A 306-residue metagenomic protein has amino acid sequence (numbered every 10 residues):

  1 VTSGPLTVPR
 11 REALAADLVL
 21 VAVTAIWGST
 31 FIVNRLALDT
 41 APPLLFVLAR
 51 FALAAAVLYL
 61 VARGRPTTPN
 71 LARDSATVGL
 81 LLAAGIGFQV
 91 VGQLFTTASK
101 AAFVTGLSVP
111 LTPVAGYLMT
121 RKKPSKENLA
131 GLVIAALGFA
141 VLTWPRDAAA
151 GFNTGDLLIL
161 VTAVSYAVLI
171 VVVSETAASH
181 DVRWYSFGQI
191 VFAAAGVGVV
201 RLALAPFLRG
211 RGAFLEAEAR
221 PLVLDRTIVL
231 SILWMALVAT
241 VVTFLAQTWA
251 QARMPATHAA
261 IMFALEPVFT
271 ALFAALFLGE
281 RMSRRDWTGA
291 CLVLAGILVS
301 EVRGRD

Functional and structural regions predicted by a protein language model:
T2-P9, A49-F51, W144-P145, I228-L230 (+1 more regions): C-terminal-most transmembrane helix of multi-pass membrane proteins
A15-V19, L45-L60, N128-L137, T154-V161 (+1 more regions): Hydrophobic alpha-helical transmembrane segments of multi-pass integral membrane proteins, especially transporters
I26, T30-N34, Y59-T105, T112-A115 (+2 more regions): Specific transmembrane alpha-helical segments of multi-pass solute transporters/efflux pumps, especially DMT/EamA
I32-T40, L94, T143-T154, A205-S231 (+1 more regions): Membrane-interface helix termini and inter-helical loops of multi-pass transporters
A37, F46, R50, G92 (+7 more regions): Hydrophobic/aromatic residues within transmembrane alpha-helices of multi-pass small-molecule transporters
V47-A49, G87, A101-L107, V172-A195 (+1 more regions): Helix-helix packing/entry segments at the starts of transmembrane helices
V57-P66, S108-V133, V268-T288: C-terminal transmembrane-helix exit sites in multi-pass transporters
L58, L80-L82, P124-P145, A163-Y166 (+3 more regions): Hydrophobic transmembrane alpha-helices of multi-pass small-molecule transport proteins
